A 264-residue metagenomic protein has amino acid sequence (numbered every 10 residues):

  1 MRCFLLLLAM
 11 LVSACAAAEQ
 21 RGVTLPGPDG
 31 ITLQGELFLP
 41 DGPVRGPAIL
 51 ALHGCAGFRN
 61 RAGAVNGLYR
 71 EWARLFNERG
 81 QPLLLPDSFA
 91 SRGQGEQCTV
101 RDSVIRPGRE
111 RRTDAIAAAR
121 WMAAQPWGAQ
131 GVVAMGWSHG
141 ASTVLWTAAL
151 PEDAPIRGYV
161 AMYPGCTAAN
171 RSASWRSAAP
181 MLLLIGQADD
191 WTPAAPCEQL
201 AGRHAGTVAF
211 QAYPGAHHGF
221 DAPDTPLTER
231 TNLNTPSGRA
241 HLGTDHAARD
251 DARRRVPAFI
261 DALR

Functional and structural regions predicted by a protein language model:
A18-V44: N-terminal cap/lid segment of alpha/beta-hydrolase-fold proteins
V44-G46, G54-Q94, A168-A169, D190-P193: Short substrate-entry loop that stabilizes the transition state in hydrolases
A56-L68, L85-E110, A222, P226-G238: Cap/lid segment of the alpha/beta-hydrolase catalytic domain
V104-Q125: Alpha/beta-hydrolase active-site loop
P126-S138: Alpha/beta-hydrolase fold nucleophile elbow
S177, L183-I185: Short beta-strand/loop motif that positions the catalytic acidic residue of the alpha/beta-hydrolase fold
A188-T192, H218-G219: Acidic catalytic loop of the alpha/beta-hydrolase fold
T192-G202: Short alpha-helix in the alpha/beta-hydrolase fold that links the catalytic acid
